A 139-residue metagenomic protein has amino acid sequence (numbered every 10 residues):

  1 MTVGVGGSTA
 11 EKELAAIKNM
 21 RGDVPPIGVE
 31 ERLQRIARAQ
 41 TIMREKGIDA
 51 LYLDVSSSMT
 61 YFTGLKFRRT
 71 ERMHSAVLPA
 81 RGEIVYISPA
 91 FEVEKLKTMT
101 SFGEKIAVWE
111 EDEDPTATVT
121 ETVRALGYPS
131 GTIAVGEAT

Functional and structural regions predicted by a protein language model:
M1-T139: A composition/biophysics-driven feature that prefers long, compositionally simple stretches
